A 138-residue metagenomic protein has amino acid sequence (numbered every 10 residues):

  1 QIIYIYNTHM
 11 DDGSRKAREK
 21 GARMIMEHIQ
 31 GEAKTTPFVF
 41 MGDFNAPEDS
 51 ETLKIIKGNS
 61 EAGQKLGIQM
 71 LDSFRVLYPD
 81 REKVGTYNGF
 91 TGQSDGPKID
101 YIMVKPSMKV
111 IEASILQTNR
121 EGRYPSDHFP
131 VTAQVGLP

Functional and structural regions predicted by a protein language model:
Q1-D11: Active-site-proximal beta-strand elements of phosphoester/diester hydrolases
I3-Y4, P37-V39: Structural motif
T8-M10, D43-F44, F129: Active-site metal-binding loops of divalent metal-dependent hydrolases
D11-A17: Acidic/histidine-rich helix-loop elements that form or flank divalent-metal/phosphate-binding sites at the catalytic
K16, Q30-F38, A46-P138: Metal-dependent phosphoester-hydrolase catalytic domains
E19-M26: Charged helix-capping and loop-helix junction motifs
